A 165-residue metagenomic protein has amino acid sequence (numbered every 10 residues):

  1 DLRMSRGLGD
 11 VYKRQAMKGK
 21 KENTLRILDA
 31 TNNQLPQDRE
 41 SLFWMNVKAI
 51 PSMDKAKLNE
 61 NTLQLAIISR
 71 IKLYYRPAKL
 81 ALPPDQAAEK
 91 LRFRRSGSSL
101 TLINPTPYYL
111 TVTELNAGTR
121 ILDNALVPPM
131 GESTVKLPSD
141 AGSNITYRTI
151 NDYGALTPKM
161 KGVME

Functional and structural regions predicted by a protein language model:
D1-Y12: Single conserved hydrophobic/aromatic residue that forms the stacking wall/gate of nucleotide- or nucleobase-binding
D10-N33, T119-N144: Intrinsically disordered, low-complexity Pro/Gly/Ser/Thr-rich segments with frequent PxxP/GP/PP motifs and embedded
M17, R92-R95, I103: Well-ordered beta-strand positions
N23, S41-F43, S69, E89 (+1 more regions): Envelope-exposed proteins and targeting segments
T31-L80, S143-E165: Terminal connector regions
A78-R95: Low-complexity, acidic Ser/Thr/Pro/Gly-rich terminal tails and inter-domain linkers that flank the onset of structured
L100-T106: Asparagine-centered strand-capping/turn motif at beta-strand->loop junctions
P107-V112: Short acidic/proline- and small/hydrophobic-mixed sequence motifs that coincide with surface turns and coil-to-beta
